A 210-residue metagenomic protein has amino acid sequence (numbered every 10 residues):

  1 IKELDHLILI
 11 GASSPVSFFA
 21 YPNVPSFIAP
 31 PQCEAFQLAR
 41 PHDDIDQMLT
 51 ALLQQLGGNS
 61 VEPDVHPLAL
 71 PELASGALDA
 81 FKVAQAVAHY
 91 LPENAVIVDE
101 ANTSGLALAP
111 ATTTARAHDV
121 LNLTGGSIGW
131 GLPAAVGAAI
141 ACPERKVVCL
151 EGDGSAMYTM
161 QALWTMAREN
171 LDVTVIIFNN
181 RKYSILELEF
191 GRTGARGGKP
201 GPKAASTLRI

Functional and structural regions predicted by a protein language model:
I1-P71, F190: Glycine-rich, acidic loop regions that bind phosphate or pyrophosphate groups
E3, P31, D44-L52, D79-V87 (+7 more regions): General structural feature for long, well-ordered alpha-helical segments within catalytic domains of soluble enzymes
H6, V96, K146-V148: Structural motif
L7-I10, P41-I45, L52-N59, Y90-N94 (+5 more regions): Change "in soluble alpha/beta enzymes" to "in soluble alpha/beta proteins
L9-G11, A39, V98-E100, L150-E151 (+1 more regions): Short beta-strand segments
S14-V16, N102-S104, S155-A156: Gly/Ser/Thr-rich loops at beta-strand to alpha-helix junctions that form or flank small-molecule/cofactor-binding
D64-E144: Active-site diphosphate/adenylate-binding microenvironment
A107-I210: Thiamine diphosphate
